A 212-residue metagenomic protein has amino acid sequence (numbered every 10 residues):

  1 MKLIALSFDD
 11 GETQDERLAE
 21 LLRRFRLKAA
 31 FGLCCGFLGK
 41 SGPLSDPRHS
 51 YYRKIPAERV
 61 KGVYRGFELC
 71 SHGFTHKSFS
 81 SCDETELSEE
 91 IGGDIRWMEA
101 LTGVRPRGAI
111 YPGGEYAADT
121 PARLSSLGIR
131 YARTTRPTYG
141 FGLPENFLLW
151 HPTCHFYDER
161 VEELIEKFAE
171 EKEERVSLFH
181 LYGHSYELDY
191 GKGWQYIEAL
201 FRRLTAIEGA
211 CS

Functional and structural regions predicted by a protein language model:
M1-E20, R24, G92, E99-T102 (+1 more regions): C-terminal active-site subregion of NodB/CE4 polysaccharide deacetylases
F25-T120, S125-R130, T138-L149, V176-L188: Metal-dependent polysaccharide deacetylase catalytic core of the NodB/CE4 family, i.e., the active-site-bearing domain
